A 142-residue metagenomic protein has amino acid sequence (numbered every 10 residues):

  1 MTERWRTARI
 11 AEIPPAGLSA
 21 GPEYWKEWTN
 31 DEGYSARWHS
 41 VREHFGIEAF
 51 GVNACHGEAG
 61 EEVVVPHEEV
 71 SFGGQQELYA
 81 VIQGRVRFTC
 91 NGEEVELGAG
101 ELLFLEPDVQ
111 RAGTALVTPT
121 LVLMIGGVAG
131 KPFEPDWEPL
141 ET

Functional and structural regions predicted by a protein language model:
M1-E62, E141-T142: A short, N-terminal "cap"/entry segment at the start of jelly-roll beta-barrel domains of the cupin/DSBH fold
T2-E12, A16-G17, A112, L116-T142: Double-stranded beta-helix
E48, T89-E93: Short strand-coil-strand connectors
A49, Q75-L78, P119-T120: Short, surface-exposed beta-edge/turn micro-motifs
G60-G73: Catalytic core of non-heme Fe(II) oxygenases with the double-stranded beta-helix
S71-F88: Short, conserved beta-strand element in jelly-roll/cupin
R85-R87, Q110, P119: Structural motif
G92-P107: Short acidic-glycine-tyrosine-enriched beta hairpin
